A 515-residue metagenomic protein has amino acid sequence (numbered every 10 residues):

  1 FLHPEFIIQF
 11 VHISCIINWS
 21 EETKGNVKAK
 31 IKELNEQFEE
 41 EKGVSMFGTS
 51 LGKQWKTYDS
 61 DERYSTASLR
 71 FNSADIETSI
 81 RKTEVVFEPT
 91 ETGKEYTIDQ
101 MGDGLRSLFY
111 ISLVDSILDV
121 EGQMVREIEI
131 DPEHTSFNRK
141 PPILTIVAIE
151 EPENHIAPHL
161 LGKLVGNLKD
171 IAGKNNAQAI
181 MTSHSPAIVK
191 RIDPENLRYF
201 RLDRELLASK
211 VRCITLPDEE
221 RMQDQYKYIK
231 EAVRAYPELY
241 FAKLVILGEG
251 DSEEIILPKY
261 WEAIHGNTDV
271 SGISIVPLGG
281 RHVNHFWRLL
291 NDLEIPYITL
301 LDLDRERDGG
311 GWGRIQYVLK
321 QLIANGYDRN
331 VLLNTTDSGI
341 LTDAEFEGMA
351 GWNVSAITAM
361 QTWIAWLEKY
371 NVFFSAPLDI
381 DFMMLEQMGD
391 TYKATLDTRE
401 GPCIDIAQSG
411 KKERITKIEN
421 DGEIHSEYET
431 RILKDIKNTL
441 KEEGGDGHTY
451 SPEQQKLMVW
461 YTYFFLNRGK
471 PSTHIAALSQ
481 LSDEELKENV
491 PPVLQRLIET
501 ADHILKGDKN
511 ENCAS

Functional and structural regions predicted by a protein language model:
F1-A29, E95, E220-D224, L322-N325 (+1 more regions): Glycine-rich phosphate-binding loops of NTPases
F1-H12, T57, D61, H265 (+2 more regions): P-loop NTPase switch/coupling surface
L2-P4, I188-R191, L206-R212, E306-I315 (+1 more regions): Switch/connector loops and helix/strand junctions flanking conserved nucleotide-binding motifs in nucleotide-processing
I8-V147: Extended helical coiled-coil dimerization/tether regions that scaffold and oligomerize large DNA-maintenance assemblies
Q54, F71, N167, S183-S185 (+1 more regions): Short beta-alpha junctions and helix-cap segments that line functional grooves
I80, F87-A235, H265, S472-S515: Switch/communication elements of ASCE P-loop NTPase nucleotide-binding domains
E84, L144-I146, Q178-I180, N196-R198 (+4 more regions): Beta-sheet entry/capping signal
A232-L247, D251-S515: Acidic, Mg2+-coordinating catalytic modules of nucleic-acid enzymes
